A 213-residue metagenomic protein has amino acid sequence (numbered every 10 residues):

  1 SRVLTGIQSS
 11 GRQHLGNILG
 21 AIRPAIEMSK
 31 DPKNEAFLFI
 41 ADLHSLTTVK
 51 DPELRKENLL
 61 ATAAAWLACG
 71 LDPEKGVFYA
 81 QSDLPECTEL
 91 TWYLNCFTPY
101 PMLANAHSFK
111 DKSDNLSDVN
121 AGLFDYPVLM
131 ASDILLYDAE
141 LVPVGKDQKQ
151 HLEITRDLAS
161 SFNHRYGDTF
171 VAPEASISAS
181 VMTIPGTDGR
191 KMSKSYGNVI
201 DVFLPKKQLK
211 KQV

Functional and structural regions predicted by a protein language model:
R2-S132: N-terminal Rossmann-like or analogous alpha/beta NTP/dinucleotide-binding catalytic cores that position adenine
K110-V213: Active-site cores that bind ATP or allylic diphosphates and position pyrophosphate for catalysis
